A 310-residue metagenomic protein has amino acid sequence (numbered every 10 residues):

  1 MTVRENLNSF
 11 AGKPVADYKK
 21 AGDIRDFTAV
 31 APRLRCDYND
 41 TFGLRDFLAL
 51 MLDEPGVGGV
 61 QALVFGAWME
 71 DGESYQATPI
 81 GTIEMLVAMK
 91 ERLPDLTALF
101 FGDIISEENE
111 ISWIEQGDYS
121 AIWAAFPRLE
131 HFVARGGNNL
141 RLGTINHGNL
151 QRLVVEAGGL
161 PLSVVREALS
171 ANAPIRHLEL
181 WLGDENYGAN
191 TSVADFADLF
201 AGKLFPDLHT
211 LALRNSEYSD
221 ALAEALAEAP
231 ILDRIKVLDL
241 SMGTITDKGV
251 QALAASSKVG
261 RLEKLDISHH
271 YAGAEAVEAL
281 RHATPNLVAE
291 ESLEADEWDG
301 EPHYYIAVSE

Functional and structural regions predicted by a protein language model:
M1-T78: N-terminal adaptor-interaction module of cullin-RING ubiquitin ligase components
V15-K20, G43-L52, Q76-M89, E110-A121 (+6 more regions): Leucine-rich repeat
A16, P302-H303: Intrinsically disordered, low-complexity segments enriched in small/polar residues
I24-D26, E54-V60, I83, K90-L96 (+11 more regions): Structural signal for repeat-unit boundaries in curved repeat scaffolds
P32-D40, V64-E73, A77-T78, F100-S112 (+10 more regions): Concave beta-strand-loop units of leucine-rich repeat
